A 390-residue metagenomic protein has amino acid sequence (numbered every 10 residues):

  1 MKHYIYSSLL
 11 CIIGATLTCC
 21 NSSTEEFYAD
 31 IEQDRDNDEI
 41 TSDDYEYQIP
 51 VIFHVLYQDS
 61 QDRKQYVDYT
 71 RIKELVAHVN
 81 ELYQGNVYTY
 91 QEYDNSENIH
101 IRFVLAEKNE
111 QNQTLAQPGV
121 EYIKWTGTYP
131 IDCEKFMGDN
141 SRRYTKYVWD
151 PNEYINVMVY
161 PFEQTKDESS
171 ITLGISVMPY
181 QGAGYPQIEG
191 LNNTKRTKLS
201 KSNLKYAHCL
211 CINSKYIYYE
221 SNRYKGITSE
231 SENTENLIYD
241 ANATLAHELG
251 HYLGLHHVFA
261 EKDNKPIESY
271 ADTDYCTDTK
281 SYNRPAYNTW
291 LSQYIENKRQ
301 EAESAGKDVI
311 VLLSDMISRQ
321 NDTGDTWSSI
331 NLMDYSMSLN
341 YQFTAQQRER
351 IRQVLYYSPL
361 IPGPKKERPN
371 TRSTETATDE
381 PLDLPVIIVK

Functional and structural regions predicted by a protein language model:
M1-T18: Sec-dependent bacterial lipoprotein signal peptides
C20-E153, Y160-Q164, Y356-P359, G363-K390: Propeptide-to-catalytic entry region of secreted or membrane-anchored zinc metalloproteases
E32-E39, K195-K198, I317: Alpha-helical scaffolding within the catalytic cores of extracellular/periplasmic polymer-degrading hydrolases
S42-Y47, N95-N98, Y147-N152, K201-Y206 (+2 more regions): Extracellular/periplasmic catalytic domains that process cell-envelope and extracellular macromolecules
Y66-E74, E235-D240, T244, Q342-A345: Soluble non-cytosolic domains of exported or imported proteins
V79, V157, G250, I351: Terminal peptide-recognition signature
N86-T244, Y252-Y294: Metzincin-family zinc-dependent endopeptidase catalytic domain
E261-K390: Replace "(M1/M4/M9/M12/WLM)" with "(e.g., M1/M4/M8/M9/M12/M26/WLM)" and add "not limited to" to clarify scope
